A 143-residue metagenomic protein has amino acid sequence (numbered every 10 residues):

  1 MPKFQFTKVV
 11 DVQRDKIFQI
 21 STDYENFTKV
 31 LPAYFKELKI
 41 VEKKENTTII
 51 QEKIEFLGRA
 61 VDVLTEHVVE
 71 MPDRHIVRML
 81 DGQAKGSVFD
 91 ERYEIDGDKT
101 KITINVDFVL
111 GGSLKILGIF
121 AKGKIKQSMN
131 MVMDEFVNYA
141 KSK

Functional and structural regions predicted by a protein language model:
M1-E45: Hydrophobic ligand-binding cavity/cleft-lining segments
P2, K8, V30, Q51 (+6 more regions): Amphipathic alpha-helical hairpins
K8, T103-V106: Short, hydrophobic/aromatic-enriched beta-strand segments in well-ordered soluble domains
I17-S21, F27, I50, H67 (+2 more regions): Hydrophobic pocket/interface hotspot
S21-T22, T48-I50, M71-I76: Short Pro/Gly-enriched beta-strand edge/turn motifs at strand-loop
E55-K99, D107: Hydrophobic-ligand binding "helix-grip"
F108-K143: A conserved amphipathic terminal alpha-helix motif
